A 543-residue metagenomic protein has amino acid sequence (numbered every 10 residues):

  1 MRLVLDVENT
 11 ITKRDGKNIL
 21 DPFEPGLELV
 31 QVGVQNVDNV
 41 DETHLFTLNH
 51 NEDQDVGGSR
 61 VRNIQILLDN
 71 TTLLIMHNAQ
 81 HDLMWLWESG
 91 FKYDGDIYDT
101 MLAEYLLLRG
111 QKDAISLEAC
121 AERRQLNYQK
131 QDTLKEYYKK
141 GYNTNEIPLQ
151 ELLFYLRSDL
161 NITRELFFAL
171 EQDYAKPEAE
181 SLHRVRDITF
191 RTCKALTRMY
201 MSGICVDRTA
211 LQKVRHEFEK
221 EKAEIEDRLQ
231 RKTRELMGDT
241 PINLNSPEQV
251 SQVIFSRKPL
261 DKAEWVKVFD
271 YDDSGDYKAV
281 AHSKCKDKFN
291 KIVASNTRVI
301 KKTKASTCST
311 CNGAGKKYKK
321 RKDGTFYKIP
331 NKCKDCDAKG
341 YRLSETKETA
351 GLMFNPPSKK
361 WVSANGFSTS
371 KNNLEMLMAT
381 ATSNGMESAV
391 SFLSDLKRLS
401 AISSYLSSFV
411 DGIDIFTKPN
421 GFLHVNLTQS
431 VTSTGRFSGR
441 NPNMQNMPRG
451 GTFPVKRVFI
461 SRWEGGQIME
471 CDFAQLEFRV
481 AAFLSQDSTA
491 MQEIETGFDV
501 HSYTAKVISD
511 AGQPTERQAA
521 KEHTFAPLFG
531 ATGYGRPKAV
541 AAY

Functional and structural regions predicted by a protein language model:
M1-G33, D38-E42, R123, Y128 (+4 more regions): Conserved "right-hand" nucleotidyltransferase catalytic core of DNA-directed polymerases
L5, H77, I97-M101, S461-E477 (+1 more regions): Conserved catalytic palm subdomain of right-hand nucleotidyl-transferase polymerases, strongest for RNA-directed enzymes
I11, Q80-F91, A103-L108, S251-P259 (+2 more regions): Short active-site loop/helix that positions an aromatic residue
V30, V34-K176, I188, L196 (+1 more regions): Active-site-proximal helix-loop-helix substrate-binding element of RNase H-like nuclease domains
G33, N426-P514: Function-dense linear segments that define catalytic or interfacial modules in macromolecule-processing proteins
T72-A79, T240-N243, D472, G535: Short glycine-rich phosphate-binding loop at a beta-alpha junction
D96-M101, R186-F190, P514-A526: Alpha-helical scaffolds flanking conserved acidic
A195-S202, R517-Y534: His-Asp-centered metal-binding catalytic motifs of divalent-metal-dependent phosphohydrolases/nucleases
